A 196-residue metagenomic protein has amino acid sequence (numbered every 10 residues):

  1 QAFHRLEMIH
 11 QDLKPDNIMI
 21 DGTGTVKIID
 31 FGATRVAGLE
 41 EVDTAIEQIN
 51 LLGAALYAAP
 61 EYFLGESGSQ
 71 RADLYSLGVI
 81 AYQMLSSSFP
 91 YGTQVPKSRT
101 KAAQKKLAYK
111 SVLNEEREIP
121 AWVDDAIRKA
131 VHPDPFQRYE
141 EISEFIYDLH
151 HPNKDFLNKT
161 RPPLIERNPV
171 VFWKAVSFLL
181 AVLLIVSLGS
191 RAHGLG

Functional and structural regions predicted by a protein language model:
Q1-M8: Protein kinase catalytic-loop region centered on the HRD/HxD motif
I9, K14-P15, M19: Canonical protein kinase catalytic loop motif
I20-G24: Activation-loop N-terminal segment of eukaryotic-like protein kinases
K27-D30: Pre-DFG segment of protein kinase catalytic domains
A45-E61: Conserved activation segment of eukaryotic-like protein kinases, specifically the C-terminal portion of the activation
L56-F156: C-terminal lobe helix-coil module of Hanks-type protein kinase domains
N158-G196: Regulatory extensions appended to serine/threonine kinase catalytic cores
